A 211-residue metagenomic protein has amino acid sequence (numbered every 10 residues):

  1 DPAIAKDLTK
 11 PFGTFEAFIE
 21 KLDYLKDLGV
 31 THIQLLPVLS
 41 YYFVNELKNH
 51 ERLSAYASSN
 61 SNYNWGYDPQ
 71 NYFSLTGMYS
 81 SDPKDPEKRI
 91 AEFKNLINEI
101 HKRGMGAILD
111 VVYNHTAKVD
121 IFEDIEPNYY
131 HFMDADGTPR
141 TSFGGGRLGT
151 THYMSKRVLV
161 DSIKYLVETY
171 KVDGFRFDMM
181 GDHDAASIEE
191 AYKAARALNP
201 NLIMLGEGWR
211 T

Functional and structural regions predicted by a protein language model:
P2-Y170, E190-N199, I203: Substrate-binding/active-site clefts of carbohydrate-active enzymes
V112-Y113, M180, W209-R210: Catalytic metal-binding/acid-base residues of hydrolase active sites
G174-M180: Short catalytic-loop micro-motif centered on adjacent basic/acidic residues
M180-A186: Acidic-and-aromatic substrate-binding clefts and catalytic sites of carbohydrate-active enzymes
